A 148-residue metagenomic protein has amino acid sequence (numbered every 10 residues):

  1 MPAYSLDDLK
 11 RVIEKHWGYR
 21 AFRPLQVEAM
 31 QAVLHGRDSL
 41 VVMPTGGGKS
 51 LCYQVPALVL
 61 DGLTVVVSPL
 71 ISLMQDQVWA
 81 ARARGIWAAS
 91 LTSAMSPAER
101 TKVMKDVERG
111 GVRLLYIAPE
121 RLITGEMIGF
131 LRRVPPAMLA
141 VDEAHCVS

Functional and structural regions predicted by a protein language model:
P2, Q31, G85, V112 (+1 more regions): ASCE RecA-like P-loop NTPase motor cores that couple ATP hydrolysis to mechanical translocation on nucleic acids
P2-P44: Conserved pre-motif I regulatory segment
V33, V55-P56, L60, Q77: Hydrophobic residues on the short alpha-helix immediately C-terminal to a glycine-rich phosphate/catalytic loop
G36-V55, V65-L70: Walker A/P-loop
D38, G62-V65, W87, G111-L115 (+1 more regions): Loop/turn-to-beta-strand initiation segments
G47-S50, Q54, Q75, M95-M138 (+1 more regions): Conserved helix/coil segment N-terminal to the catalytic DExD/H
G62-R84, S93-M95, E99, A118-R121: Conserved Walker A/P-loop ATP-binding site and its immediately adjacent core in helicase/helicase-like ATPase domains
